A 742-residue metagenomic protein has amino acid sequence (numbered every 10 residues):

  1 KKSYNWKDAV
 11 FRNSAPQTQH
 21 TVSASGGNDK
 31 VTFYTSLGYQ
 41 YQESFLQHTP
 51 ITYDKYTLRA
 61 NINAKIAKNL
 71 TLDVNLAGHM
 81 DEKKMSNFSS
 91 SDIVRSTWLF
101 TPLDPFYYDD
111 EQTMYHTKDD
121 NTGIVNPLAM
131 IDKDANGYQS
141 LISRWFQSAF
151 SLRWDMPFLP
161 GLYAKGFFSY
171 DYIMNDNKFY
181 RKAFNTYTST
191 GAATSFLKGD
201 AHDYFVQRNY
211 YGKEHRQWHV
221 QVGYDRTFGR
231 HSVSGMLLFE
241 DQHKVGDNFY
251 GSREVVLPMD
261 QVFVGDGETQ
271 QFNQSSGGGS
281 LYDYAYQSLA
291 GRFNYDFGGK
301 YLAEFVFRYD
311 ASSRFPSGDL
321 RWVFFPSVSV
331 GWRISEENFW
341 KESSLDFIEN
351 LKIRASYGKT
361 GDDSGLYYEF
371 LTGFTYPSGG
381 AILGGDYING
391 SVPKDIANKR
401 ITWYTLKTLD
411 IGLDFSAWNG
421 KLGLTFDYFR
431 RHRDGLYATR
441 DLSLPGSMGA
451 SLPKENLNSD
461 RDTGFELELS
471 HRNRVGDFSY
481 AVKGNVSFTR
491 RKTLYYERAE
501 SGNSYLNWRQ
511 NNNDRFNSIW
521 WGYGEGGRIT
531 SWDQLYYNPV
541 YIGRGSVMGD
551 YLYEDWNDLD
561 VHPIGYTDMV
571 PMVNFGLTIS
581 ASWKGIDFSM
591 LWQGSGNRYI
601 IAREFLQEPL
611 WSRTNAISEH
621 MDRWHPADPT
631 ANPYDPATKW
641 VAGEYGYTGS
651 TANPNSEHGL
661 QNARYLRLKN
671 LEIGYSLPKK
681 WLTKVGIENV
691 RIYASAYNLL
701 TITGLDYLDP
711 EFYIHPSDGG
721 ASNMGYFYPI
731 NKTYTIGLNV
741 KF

Functional and structural regions predicted by a protein language model:
K1, Y250, E369, R472-M569 (+2 more regions): Conserved small-residue
K1-T49, S89, M621-H625, P629 (+2 more regions): Residues embedded in well-ordered regular secondary structure
Q19-F45, R59-N63, A149, K165-F167 (+4 more regions): Predominantly transmembrane beta-strands of Gram-negative outer membrane beta-barrel pores used for transport
F45, R314-F315, Y599: Extracytoplasmic/secreted cell-surface and envelope-processing proteins
N61-M80, F88-S90, R95-T101, Y115-R181 (+6 more regions): Extracellular/periplasmic, surface-exposed regions of secreted and cell-surface proteins
T188-S189, M448: Intrinsically disordered, compositionally biased low-complexity regions
Y553-E554, L591-L666: C-terminal beta-barrel architecture of Gram-negative outer-membrane proteins
D568-R603: Glycine-rich, aromatic-lined ligand/substrate-binding cores of catalytic and carbohydrate-binding domains
